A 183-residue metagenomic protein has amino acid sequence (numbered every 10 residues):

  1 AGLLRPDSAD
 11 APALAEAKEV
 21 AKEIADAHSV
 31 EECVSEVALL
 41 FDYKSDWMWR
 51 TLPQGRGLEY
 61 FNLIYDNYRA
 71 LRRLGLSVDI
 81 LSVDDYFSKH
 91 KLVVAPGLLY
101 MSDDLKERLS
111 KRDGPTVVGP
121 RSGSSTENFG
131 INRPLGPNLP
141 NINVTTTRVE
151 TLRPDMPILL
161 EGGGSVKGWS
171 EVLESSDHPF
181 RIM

Functional and structural regions predicted by a protein language model:
A1, L39, I80, V117-P120: A structural signal for short, well-ordered beta-strand segments and their strand-loop junctions that often border
A1-L3, V34: Substrate-binding cleft of secreted/luminal carbohydrate-active enzymes
D10, A15-K89: Aromatic-Pro/Gly-enriched surface loop or interdomain linker that acts as a lid/target-recognition segment
I80, V94-A95: Short catalytic-loop micro-motif centered on adjacent basic/acidic residues
S88-H90, P96-M183: A conserved amphipathic helix/loop scaffold that creates a polar/acidic microenvironment used either to coordinate
